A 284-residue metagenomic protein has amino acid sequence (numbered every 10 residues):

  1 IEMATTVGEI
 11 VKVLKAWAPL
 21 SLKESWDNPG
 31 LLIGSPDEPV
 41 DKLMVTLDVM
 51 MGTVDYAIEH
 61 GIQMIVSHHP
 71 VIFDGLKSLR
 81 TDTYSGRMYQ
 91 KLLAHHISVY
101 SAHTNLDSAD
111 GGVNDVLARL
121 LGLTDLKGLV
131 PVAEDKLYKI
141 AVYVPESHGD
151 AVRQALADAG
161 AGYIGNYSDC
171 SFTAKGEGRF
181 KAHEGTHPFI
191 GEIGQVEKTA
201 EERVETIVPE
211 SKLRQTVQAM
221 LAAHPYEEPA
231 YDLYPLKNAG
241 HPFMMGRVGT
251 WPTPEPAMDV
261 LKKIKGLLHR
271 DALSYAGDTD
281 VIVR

Functional and structural regions predicted by a protein language model:
E2-R284: Hydrophobic structural segments
